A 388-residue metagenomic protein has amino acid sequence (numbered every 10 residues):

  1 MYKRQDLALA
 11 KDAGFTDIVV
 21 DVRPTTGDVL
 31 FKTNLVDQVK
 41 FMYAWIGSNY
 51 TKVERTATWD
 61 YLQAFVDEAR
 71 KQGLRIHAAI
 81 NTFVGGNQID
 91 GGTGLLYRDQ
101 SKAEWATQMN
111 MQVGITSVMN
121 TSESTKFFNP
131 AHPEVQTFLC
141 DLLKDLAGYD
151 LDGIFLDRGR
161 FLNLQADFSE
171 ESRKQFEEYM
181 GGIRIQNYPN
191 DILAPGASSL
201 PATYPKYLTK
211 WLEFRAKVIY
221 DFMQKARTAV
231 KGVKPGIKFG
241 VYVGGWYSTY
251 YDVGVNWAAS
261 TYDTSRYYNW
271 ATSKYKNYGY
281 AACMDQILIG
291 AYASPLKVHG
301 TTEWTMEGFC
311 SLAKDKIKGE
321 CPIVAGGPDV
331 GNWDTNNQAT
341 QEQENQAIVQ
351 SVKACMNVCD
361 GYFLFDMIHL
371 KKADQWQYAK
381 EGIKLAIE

Functional and structural regions predicted by a protein language model:
K3-K11, P133-D145, A258-A282, M306 (+1 more regions): Short, acidic/polar
R4-D28, Y149-G153, K276-I289, C355-Y362: Catalytic domains of carbohydrate-active enzymes, especially glycoside hydrolases
F15-A57: Aromatic-lined carbohydrate-binding/catalytic grooves of carbohydrate-active enzymes
L30-Y43, V84-M119, G159-S198, D252-D263: Aromatic- and acidic-residue-enriched segments that line the glycan-binding/catalytic groove of carbohydrate-active
H77-Y149, A197-L208: Active-site-adjacent "subsite" loops/lids of carbohydrate-active enzymes
G85-Q88, L164, V233, K238-K297 (+2 more regions): Substrate-binding cleft/loops of secretory-pathway carbohydrate-active enzymes
G148-Y149, G153-D157, L162-N163, D167 (+2 more regions): Active-site neighborhood of glycoside hydrolase catalytic domains
T272-E388: Substrate-binding cleft of secreted/luminal carbohydrate-active enzymes
